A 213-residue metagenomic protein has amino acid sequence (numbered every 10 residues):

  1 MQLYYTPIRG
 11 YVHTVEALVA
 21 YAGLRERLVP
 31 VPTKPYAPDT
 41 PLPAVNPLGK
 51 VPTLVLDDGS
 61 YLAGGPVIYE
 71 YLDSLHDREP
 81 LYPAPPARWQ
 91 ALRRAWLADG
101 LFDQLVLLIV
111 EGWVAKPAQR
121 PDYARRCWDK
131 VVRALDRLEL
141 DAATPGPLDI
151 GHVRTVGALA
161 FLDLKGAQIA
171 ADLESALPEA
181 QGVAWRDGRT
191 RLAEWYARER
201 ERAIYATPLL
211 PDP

Functional and structural regions predicted by a protein language model:
M1-P121: GST-like domain detector, emphasizing the conserved glutathione-binding G-site in the N-terminal thioredoxin-like
D57, V156, P211: Conserved residues at the C-terminal ends of beta-strands
L72, L162-D163, L209: Activation segment
G100-A197: GST-like fold's C-terminal all-alpha helical module
T144, D172, Y205-P213: Long amphipathic alpha-helical segments
